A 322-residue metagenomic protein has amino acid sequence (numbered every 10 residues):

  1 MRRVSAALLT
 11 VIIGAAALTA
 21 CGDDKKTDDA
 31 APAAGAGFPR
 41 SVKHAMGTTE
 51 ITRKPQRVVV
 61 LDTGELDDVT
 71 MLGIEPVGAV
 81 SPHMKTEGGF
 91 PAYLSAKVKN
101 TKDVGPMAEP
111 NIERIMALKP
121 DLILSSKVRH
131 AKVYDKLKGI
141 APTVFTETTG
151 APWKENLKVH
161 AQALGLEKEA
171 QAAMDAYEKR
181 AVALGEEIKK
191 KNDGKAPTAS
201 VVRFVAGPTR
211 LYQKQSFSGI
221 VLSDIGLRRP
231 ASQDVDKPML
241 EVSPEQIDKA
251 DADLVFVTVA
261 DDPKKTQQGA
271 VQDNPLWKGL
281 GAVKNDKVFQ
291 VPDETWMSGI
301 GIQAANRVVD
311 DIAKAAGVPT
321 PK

Functional and structural regions predicted by a protein language model:
S5-I13, C21-R40: Short, low-complexity, disordered segments immediately C-terminal to signal peptides in bacterial exported proteins
M46, V104-I112, V235-S243: Short helix-initiation/N-cap motifs at beta->coil->alpha
R57-L61, E65-V69, Q171-L227, S232: Basic- and aromatic-lined ligand-binding clefts that recognize polyanionic substrates
E65-R114: A short, structured surface patch at a secondary-structure boundary
M84-G88, H130-K132, E147-V159, A196-I220 (+1 more regions): Extracytoplasmic ligand-binding site segments that recognize negatively charged/polar headgroups
K119-L124, P142, D251-V255: Proline-aspartate-enriched helix->loop->beta-strand connector
K132-V205, I302-K322: Extracytoplasmic substrate-binding proteins
D253-K322: Structured C-terminal subdomain patch of bacterial secreted/periplasmic proteins
